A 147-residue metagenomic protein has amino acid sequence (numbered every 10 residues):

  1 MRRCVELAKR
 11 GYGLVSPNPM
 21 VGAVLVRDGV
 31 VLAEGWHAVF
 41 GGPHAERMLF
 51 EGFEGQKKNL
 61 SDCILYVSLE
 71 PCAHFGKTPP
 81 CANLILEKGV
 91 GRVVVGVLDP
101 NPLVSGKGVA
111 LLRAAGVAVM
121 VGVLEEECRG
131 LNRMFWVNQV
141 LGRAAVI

Functional and structural regions predicted by a protein language model:
M1-Y12, V31, K57, G76-I147: Zinc-dependent deaminase
S16-N18, K58-S61: Short helix-terminating capping/connector loops at secondary-structure junctions
P17-V21, P43, G142-A144: Short, basic and Ser/Thr-rich N-terminal targeting/leader segments
V21-G29: Short beta-strand scaffold segments in enzyme catalytic cores
D28-L60: Histidine-rich, glycine-flanked metal-binding segment
W36-H37, P43-E46, L65-L84: Local cysteine-cluster metal-coordination motifs and their immediate loop/turn environment, predominantly Fe-S cluster
C63-I64, R92: Structural motif
